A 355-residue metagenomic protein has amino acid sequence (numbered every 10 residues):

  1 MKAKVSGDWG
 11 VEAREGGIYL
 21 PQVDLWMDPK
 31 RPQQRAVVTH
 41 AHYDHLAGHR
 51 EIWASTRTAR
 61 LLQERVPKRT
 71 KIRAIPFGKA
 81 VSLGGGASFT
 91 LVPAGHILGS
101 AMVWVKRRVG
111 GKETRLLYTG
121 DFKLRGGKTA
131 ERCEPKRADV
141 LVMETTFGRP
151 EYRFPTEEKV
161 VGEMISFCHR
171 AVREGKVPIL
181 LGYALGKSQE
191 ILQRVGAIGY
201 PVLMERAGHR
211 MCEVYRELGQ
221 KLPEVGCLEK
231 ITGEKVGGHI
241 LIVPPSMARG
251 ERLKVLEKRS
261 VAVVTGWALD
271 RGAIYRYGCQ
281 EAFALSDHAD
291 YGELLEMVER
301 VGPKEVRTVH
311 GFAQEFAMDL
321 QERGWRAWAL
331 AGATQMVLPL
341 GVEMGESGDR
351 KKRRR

Functional and structural regions predicted by a protein language model:
K2, A197, L228-R355: C-terminal regulatory/interaction regions
K2-R31, R35, A41-L181, G186: His/Asp/Glu-rich metal-coordinating catalytic cores of metallo-dependent phosphodiesterases/hydrolases acting on
D8-I18, Q22-W26, E217-H239, V243-L253: A short, well-structured beta->alpha microelement
A41, I97, G120-F122, T145-F147 (+7 more regions): Active-site metal-binding loops of divalent metal-dependent hydrolases
L46, S100, G126-G127, S188-I191 (+3 more regions): Short, well-ordered alpha-helical microsegments
L62-R65, L83-G85, G127-T129, E151-R153 (+3 more regions): Short, charged, surface-exposed secondary-structure boundary motifs
K71-P76, G199-R206, G324-A333: Short hydrophobic/aromatic-enriched beta-strand-loop microsegments
V161-G238, I242, V309: Hard-cation-handling environments
